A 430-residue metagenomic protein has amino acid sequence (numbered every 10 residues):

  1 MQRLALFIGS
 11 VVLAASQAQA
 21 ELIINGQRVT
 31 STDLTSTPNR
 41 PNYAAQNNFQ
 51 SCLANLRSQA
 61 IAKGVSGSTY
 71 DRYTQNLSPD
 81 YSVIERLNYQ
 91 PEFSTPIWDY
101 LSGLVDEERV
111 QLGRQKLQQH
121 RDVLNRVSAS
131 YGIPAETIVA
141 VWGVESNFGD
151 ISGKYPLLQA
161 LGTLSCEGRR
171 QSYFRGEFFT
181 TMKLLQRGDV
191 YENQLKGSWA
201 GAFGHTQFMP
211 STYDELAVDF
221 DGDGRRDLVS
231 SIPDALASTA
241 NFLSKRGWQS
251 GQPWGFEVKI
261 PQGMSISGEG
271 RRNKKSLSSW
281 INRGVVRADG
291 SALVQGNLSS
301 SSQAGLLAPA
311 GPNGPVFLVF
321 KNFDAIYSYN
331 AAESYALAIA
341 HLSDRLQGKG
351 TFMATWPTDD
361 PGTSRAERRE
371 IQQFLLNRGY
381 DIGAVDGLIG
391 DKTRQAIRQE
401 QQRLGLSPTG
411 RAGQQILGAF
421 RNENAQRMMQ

Functional and structural regions predicted by a protein language model:
M1-L77, R378, Q402, G418-Q430: N-terminal secretory targeting signals
C52-Q59, V123, A160, I371 (+1 more regions): A general alpha-helix detector
V65-S299, G314-V319, F323-S343, Q347-R365 (+3 more regions): Catalytic glycan-binding domains that act on GlcNAc-containing polysaccharides
S301-Q303: Intrinsically disordered, low-complexity Ser/Thr/Pro/Gly-rich interaction regions that scaffold/cooperate
P309-G314, F420: C-terminal accessory/tail domains of diverse enzymes
T363-R368, L376-F420: Short acidic, glycine/serine/threonine-rich helix-capping segments at coil-helix boundaries
